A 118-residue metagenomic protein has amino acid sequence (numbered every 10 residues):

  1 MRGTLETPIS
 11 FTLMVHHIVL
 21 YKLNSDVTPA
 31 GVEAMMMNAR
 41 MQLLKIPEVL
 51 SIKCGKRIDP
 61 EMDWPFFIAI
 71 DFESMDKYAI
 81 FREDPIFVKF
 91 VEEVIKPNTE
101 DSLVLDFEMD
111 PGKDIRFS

Functional and structural regions predicted by a protein language model:
L5-F66, E73-E83, E100, D106-S118: Short S/T/G/P-rich N-terminal loop/turn motif that feeds into the first structured element of a domain
L43, I86-V91: A common structural junction motif
R82, V91-V94: Short, flexible helix/strand-to-coil boundary loops that buttress conserved ligand/catalytic motifs in alpha/beta
